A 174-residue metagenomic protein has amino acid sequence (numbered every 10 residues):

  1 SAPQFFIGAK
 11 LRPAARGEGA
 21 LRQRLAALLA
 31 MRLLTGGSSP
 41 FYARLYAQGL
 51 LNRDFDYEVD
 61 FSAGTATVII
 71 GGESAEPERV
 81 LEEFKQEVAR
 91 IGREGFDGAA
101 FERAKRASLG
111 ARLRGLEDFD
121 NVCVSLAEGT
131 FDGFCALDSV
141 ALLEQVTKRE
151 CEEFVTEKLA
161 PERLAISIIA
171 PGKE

Functional and structural regions predicted by a protein language model:
S1-P40: His/Glu-based metal-binding/catalytic segments typifying zinc-dependent metallopeptidases
Q4-P13, Y42-R93, A100-Q145, R163-A170: M16 family metallopeptidases and their MPP-like homologs
L33, A111-G115, K158: Histidine kinase transmitter module recognition
L33-G37, V146, P161: Residue-level signal for short amphipathic helical patches enriched in basic/charged and nearby hydrophobic residues
D56-E58, E152-T156: Generic recognition of flexible, low-complexity loop/linker segments
D97-A100, C151: Residue-level recognition of alpha-helical structural elements
R149, E153, P161-E174: Charge-rich, low-complexity intrinsically disordered segments
